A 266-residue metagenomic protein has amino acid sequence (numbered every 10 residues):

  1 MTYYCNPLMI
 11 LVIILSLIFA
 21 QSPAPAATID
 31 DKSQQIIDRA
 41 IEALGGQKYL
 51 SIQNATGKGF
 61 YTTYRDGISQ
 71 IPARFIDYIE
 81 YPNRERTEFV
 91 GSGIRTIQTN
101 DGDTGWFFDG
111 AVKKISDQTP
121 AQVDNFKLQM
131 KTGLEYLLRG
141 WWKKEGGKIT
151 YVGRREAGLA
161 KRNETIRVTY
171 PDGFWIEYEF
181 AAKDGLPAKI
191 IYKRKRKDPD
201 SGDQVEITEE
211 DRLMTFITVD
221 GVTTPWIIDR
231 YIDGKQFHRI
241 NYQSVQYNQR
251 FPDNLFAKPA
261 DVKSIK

Functional and structural regions predicted by a protein language model:
M1-C5: N-terminal secretory signal peptides that target proteins for export/translocation
L8-A20: Bacterial N-terminal signal peptides
A20, A24-A26: Boundary at the C-terminal end of the N-terminal hydrophobic targeting segment
T28-I29, Q35-K113, E145-G158: N-terminal mature ectodomain segment of secretory-pathway/periplasmic proteins
R65-S69, G93-R95, Q129-M130, D172-W175 (+1 more regions): Solvent-exposed loop/turn segments connecting transmembrane beta-strands in outer-membrane beta-barrel proteins
F107-Y136: Acidic/charged, solvent-exposed loop-and-adjacent secondary-structure segments enriched in E/D, K/R, S/T, and G/P
K127-R167, P187-I191: Short, conserved active-site entrance elements at the starts or edges of catalytic domains
G158-V262: Gly/Pro-enriched, hydrophobic low-complexity segments that function as extracytoplasmic propeptides/linkers
